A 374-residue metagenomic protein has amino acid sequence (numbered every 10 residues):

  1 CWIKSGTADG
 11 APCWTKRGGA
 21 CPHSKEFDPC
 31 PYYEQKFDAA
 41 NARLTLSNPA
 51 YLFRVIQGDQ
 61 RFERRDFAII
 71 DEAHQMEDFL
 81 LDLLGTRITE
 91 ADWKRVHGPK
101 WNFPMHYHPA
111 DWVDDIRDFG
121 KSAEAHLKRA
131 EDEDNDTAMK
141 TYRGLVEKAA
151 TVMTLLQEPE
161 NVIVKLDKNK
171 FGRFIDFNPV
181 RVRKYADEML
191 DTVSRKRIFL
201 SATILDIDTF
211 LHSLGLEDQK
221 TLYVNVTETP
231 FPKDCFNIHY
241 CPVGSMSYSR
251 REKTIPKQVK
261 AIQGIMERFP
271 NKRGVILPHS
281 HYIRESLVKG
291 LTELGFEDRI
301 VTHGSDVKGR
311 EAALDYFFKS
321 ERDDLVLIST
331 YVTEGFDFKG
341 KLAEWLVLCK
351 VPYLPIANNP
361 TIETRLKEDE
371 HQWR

Functional and structural regions predicted by a protein language model:
C1-A20, I56-G274, H279-E293: Conserved coupling segment at the C-terminus of the helicase ATP-binding
C1-R54: Inter-Walker segment of RecA-like/P-loop motor cores
K25-P31, P49-R54, F177-R183, L222 (+1 more regions): Short gly/ser/thr-rich secondary-structure transition/capping motifs
F37-A39, Q60-E63, L190-T192, E267-F269 (+2 more regions): Conserved catalytic network of the ASCE P-loop NTPase/AAA+ motor domain
A42, P49-A50, E72-M76, L80 (+1 more regions): Conserved Walker B
L44-N48, I69-I70, K196-S201, L325-S329: Structural recognition of the conserved hydrophobic beta-strand(s) that form the central parallel beta-sheet of P-loop
L52-F53, M76, I204-D206, T333-E334 (+1 more regions): Glycine-rich nucleotide phosphate-binding loop and flanking beta-alpha elements of Rossmann-like dinucleotide-binding
P242-K253, S305-R374: Conserved RecA-like P-loop NTPase helicase motor core
